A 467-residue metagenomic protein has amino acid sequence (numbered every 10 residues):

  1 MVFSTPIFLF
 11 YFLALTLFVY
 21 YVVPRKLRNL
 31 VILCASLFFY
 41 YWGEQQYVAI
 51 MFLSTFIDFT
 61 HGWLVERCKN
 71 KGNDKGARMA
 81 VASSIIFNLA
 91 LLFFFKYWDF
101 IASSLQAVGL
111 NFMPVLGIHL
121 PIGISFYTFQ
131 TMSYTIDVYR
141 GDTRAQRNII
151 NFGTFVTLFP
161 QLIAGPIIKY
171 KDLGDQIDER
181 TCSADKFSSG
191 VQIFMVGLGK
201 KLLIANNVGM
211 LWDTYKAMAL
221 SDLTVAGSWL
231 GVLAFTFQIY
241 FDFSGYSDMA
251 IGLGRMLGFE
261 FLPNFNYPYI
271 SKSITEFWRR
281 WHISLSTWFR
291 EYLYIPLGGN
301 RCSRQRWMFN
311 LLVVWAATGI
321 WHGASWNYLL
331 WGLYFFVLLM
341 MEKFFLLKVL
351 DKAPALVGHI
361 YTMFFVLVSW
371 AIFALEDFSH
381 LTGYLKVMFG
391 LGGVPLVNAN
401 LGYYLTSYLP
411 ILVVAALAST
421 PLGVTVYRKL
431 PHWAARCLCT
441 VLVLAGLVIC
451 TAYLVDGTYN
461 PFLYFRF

Functional and structural regions predicted by a protein language model:
M1-R466: Membrane-embedded transmembrane alpha-helical bundles that form the catalytic cores of multi-pass lipid-modifying
